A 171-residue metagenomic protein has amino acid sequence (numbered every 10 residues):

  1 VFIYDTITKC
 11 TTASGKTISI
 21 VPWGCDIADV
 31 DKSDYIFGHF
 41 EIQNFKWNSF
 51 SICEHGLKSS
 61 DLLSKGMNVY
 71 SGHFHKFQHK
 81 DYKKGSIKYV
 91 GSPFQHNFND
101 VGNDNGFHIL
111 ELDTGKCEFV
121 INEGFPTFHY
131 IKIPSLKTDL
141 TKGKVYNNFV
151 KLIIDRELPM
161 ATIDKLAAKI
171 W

Functional and structural regions predicted by a protein language model:
V1-W171: Extended recognition/assembly regions associated with phosphoester-bond processing machinery
